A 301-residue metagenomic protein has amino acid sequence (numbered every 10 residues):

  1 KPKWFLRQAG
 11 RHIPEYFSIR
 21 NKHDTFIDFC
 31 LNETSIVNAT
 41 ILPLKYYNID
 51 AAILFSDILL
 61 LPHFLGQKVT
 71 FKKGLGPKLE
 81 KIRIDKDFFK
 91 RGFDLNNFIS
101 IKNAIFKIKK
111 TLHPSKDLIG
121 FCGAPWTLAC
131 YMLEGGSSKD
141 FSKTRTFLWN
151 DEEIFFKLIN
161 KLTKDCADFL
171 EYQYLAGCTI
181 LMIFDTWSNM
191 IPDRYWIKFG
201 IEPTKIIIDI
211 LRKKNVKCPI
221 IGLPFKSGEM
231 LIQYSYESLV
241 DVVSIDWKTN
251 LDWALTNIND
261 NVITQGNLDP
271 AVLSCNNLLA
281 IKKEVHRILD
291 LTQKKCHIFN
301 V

Functional and structural regions predicted by a protein language model:
K1-F71, I206, D290: N-terminal basic, low-complexity leaders that serve as flexible interaction/assembly modules and, when applicable, as
K1-Q8, H12, D50, L54-L59 (+5 more regions): C-terminal alpha-helical cap/extension of soluble enzyme domains
P2, L44, I108, C166 (+6 more regions): Conserved, mostly hydrophobic/aromatic
A51-K73, K78-I84, F88-D94, C122 (+1 more regions): Glycine-rich, proline-tolerant flexible connector loops at the mouths of alpha/beta enzymes
T70-F169: Active-site-proximal, glycine-rich beta->alpha crossover segments in alpha/beta enzymes that shape flexible
N97-K116, D193-C218, T256-N261: Alpha-helix-loop-beta-strand connector modules within alpha/beta enzyme cores
E134-I183, D193-I220, I232-V240, L289-T292: Alpha/beta enzyme core
D209-V301: Catalytic-face loop-and-helix region of soluble metabolic enzyme cores
